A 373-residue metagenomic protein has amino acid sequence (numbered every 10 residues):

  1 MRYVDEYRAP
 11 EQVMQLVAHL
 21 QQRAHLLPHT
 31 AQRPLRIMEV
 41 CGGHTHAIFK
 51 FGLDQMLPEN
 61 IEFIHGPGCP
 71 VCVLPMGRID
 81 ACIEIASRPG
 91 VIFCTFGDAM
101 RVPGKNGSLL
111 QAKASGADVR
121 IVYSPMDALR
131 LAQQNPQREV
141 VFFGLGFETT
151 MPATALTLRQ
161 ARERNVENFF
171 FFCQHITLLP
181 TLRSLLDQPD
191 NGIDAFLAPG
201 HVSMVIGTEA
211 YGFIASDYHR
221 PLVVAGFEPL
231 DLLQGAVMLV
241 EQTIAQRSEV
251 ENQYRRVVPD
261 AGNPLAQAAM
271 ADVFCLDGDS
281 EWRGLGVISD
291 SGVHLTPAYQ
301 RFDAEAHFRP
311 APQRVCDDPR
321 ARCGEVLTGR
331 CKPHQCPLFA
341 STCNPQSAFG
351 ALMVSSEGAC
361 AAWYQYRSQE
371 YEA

Functional and structural regions predicted by a protein language model:
M1-Q137, M151, A155, R159-R164 (+4 more regions): Metallocofactor- and cofactor-centric catalytic cores in central/energy metabolism, strongly enriched
E6, C72, F143, F147 (+6 more regions): Hydrophobic alpha-helical scaffolding
I92, E139-V141, A195: Structural motif
F143, F147-A210: Phosphate/pyrophosphate-binding betaalpha-module
F172, D190-P259: A conserved active-site cap/scaffold subdomain adjacent to cofactor or substrate pockets
Q234-E325: Internal helical hairpin/lid segments
